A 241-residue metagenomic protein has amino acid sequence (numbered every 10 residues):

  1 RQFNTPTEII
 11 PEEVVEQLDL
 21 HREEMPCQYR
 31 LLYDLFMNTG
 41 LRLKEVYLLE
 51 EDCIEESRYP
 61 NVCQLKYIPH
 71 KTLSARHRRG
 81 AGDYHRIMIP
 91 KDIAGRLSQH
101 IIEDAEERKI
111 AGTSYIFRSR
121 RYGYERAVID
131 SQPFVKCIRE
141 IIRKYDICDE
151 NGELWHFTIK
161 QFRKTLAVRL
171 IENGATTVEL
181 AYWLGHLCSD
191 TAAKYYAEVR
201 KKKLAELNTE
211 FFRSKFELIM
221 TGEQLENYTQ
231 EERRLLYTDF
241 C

Functional and structural regions predicted by a protein language model:
R1-E16, I110-T113, Y124-W155: Active-site-adjacent "gating/activation" loops or surface patches in catalytic cores
I9-L43, R163: Basic, Lys/Arg- and aromatic-enriched nucleic-acid-binding interface segment
F36-Y59, V178-E179: Short, charged phosphate-coordinating catalytic segments
E45-Y47, K164-A167, G174-G185: Active-site-proximal segment of tyrosine recombinases
L48, I54-E55, E125-D149, A197-C241: Acidic, low-complexity interaction regions
Q64-Y67, T158, V168-R169, E179-R200 (+1 more regions): Short functional hotspots where side chains directly engage DNA or cofactors
I68-A127, C137, I141, L218 (+2 more regions): Basic, alpha-helical nucleic-acid-contacting "clamp/cap" segments
K136, N151-N173, T191: Short basic/aromatic active-site micro-motif
